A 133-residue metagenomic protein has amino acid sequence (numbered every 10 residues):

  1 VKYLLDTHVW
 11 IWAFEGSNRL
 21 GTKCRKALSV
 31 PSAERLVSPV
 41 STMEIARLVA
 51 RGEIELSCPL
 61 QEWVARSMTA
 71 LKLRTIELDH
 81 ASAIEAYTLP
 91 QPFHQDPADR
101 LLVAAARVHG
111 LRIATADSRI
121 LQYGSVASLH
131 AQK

Functional and structural regions predicted by a protein language model:
V1-S38, R51-R66, H109, S118-R119 (+2 more regions): Short, well-structured N-terminal submotif of metal-dependent ribonuclease cores
D6-T7, I45, A86, A106: Generic structural signal for small/hydrophobic residues in well-ordered secondary structure, especially within
V9, R47, D99-V103: Hydrophobic side chains within alpha-helical segments
A46, R66, E85-A86, Y123-S125: Short secondary-structure boundary/hinge segments and terminal tails
L48-A50, T88-L89: Short acidic, glycine/proline-rich loop/turn micro-motifs
E55-Q61, T69-S118: Active-site neighborhoods of divalent-metal-dependent phosphate/nucleic-acid chemistry enzymes
S128-H130: Basic, glycine-rich
